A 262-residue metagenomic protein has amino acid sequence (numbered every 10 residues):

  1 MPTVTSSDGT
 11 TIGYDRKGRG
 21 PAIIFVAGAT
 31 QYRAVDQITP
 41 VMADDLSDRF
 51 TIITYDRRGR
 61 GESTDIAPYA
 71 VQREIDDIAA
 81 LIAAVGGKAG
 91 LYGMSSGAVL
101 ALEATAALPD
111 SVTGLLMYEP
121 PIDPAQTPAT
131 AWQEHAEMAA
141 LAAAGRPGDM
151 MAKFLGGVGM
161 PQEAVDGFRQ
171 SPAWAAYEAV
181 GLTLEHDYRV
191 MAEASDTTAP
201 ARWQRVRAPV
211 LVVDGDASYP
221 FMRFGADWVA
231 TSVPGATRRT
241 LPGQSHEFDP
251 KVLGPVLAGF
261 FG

Functional and structural regions predicted by a protein language model:
T3-T64: Conserved HGGG/HGGXW glycine-rich cap/lid loop of the alpha/beta-hydrolase fold
P40, A84, R223-D227: Short, surface-exposed alpha-helical segments at coil->helix boundaries
D44-D45, I53-Y92: Active-site loop/oxyanion-hole signature of alpha/beta-hydrolase fold enzymes
R57-G59, P120, L241-G243: Active-site loop/turn elements of alpha/beta-hydrolase fold enzymes, especially the short glycine-/histidine-rich
K88-Q126: Conserved hydrolase catalytic core segment
P120, P124-A175, H186-M191: Helix-rich cap/lid subdomain of alpha/beta-hydrolase
A176-T231, T237-T240, Q244, F248-P250: Conserved serine/cysteine hydrolase catalytic core
S245-F261: Post-His helix in hydrolase/transferase enzymes
